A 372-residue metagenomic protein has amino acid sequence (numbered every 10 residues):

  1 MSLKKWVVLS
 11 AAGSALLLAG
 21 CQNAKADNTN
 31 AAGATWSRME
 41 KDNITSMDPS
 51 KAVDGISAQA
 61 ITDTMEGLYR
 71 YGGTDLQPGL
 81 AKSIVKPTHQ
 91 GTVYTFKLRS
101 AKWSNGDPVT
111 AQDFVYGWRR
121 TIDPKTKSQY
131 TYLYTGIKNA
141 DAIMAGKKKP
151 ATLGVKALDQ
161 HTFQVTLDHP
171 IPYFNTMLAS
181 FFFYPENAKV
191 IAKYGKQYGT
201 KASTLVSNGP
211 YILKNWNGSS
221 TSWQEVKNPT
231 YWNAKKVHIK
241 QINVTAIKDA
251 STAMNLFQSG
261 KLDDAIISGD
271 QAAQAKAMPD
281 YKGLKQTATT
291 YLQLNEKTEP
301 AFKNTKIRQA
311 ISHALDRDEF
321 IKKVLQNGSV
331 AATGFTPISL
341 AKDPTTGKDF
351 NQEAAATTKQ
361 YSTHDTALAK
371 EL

Functional and structural regions predicted by a protein language model:
M39-T88: N-terminal lobe/hinge region of extracytoplasmic solute-binding protein
K82-Y130, A301: Aromatic- and charge-enriched surface segment that lines or borders ligand/interaction sites
A101, V226-T230, Q286-A310, A314 (+1 more regions): A bilobed periplasmic-binding-protein/Venus flytrap-type ligand-binding module shared by bacterial periplasmic
T131-K189: Surface-exposed binding/hinge segments that line and control ligand-binding clefts or catalytic entry sites
L167-K236, Q241, S251: Gly/Pro-rich hinge or "lid" segments in bacterial periplasmic/extracellular proteins
P229-Q274: Ligand-site clamp/hinge motif
F302-K342, D365: Periplasmic-binding protein-like
A331-L372: Structural transition elements
